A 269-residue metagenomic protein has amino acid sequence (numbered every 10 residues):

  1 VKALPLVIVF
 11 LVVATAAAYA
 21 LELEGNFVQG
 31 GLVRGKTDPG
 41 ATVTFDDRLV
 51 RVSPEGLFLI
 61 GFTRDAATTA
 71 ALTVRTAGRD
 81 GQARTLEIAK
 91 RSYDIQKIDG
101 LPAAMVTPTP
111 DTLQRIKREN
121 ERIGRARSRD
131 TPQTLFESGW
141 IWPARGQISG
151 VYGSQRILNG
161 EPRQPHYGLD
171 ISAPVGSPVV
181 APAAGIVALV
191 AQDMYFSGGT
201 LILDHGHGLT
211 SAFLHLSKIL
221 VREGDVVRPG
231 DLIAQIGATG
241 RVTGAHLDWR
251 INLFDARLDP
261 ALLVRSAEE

Functional and structural regions predicted by a protein language model:
P5-T15: Bacterial N-terminal signal peptides
A18-R91: Ser/Thr-rich low-complexity repeats and stalk/linker segments
T63, A77, Q192, D231-L232 (+1 more regions): Short, surface-exposed secondary-structure boundary micro-motifs
T85-S197: Surface-exposed, glycine-biased beta-strand/turn segments
V151, P174, V190, L216-I219 (+1 more regions): Residue-level recognition of beta-strand microenvironments
P178-L189, V221-I236: Short, well-structured beta-strand-loop connectors
P182-L220, A245-R250: Zn2+-dependent peptidoglycan hydrolase active-site motif and core
G199-H205, L209, D225-E268: Conserved, short, structured surface segments that act as functional micro-motifs
